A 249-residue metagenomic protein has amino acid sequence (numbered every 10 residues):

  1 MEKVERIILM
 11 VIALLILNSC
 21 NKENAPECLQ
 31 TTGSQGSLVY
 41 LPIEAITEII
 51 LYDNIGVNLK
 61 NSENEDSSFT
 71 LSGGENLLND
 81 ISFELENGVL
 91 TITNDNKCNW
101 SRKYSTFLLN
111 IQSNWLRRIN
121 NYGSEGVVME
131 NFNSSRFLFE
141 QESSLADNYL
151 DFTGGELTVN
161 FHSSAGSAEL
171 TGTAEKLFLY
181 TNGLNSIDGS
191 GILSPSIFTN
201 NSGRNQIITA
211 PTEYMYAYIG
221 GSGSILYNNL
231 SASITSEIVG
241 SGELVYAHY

Functional and structural regions predicted by a protein language model:
V4-I7, C20-L77, D95-N110, V127-M129 (+1 more regions): Short acidic/polar N-terminal linker immediately downstream of export determinants
M10-L14: Core hydrophobic alpha-helical membrane-spanning segments
L15-S19: C-terminal motif of bacterial Sec signal peptides marking the signal peptidase cleavage site
T47-L59, L109-I111, L116-H248: Extended, compositionally simple hydrophobic/Ser/Thr-rich segments that build repetitive fibrous architectures
V89-D95: Short carbohydrate-recognition loop motifs
